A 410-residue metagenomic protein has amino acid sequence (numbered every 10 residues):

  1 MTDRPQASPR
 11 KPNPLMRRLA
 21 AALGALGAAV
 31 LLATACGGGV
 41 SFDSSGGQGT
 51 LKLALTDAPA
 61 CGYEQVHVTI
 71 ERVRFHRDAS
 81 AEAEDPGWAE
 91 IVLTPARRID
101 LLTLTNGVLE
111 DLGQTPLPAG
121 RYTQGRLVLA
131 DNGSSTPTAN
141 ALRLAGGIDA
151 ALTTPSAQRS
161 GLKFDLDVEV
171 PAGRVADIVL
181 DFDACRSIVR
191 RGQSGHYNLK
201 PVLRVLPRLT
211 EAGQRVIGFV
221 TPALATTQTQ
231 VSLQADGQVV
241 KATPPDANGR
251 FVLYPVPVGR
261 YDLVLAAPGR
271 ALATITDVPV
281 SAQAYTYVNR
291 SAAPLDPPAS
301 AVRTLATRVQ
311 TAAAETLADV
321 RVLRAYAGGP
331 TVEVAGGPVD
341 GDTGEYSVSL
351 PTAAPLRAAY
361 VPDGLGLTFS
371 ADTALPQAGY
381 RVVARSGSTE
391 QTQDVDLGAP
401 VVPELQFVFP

Functional and structural regions predicted by a protein language model:
R4-L26: Bacterial N-terminal signal peptides that target proteins for export
A33-A35: C-terminal motif of bacterial Sec signal peptides marking the signal peptidase cleavage site
G37-P410: A short, solvent-exposed, low-complexity linear motif enriched for acidic/polar residues with Pro/Gly/Ser/Thr
